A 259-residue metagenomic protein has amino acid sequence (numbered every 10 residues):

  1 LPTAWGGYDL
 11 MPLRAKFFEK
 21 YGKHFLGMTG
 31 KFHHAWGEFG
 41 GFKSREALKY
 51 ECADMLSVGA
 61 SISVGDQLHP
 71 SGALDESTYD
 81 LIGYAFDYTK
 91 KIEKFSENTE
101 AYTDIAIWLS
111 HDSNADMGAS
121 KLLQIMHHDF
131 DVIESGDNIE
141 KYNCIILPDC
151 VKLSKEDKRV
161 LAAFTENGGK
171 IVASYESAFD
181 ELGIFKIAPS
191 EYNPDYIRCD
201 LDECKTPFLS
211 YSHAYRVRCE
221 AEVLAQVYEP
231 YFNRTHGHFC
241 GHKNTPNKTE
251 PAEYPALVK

Functional and structural regions predicted by a protein language model:
L1-K259: Carbohydrate-binding surfaces of carbohydrate-active enzymes
